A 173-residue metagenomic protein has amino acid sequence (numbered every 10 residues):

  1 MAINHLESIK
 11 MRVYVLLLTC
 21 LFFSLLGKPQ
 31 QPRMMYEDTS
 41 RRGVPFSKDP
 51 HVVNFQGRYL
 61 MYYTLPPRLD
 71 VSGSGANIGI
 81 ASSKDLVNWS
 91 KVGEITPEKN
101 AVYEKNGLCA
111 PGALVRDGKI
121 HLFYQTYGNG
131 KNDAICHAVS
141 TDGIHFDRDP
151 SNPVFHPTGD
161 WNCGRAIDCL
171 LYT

Functional and structural regions predicted by a protein language model:
A2, G27-K28: Intrinsic low-complexity/disordered segments
H5-L6: Short hydrophobic targeting helices and cationic amphipathic motifs that mediate membrane/organellar targeting
M11-L18: Sec-dependent signal peptide recognition, specifically the positively charged N-region followed immediately by
T19-G27: Hydrophobic h-region of N-terminal signal peptides that target proteins for export in Gram-negative bacteria
P29-Y172: Carbohydrate-active catalytic/glycan-binding domains of CAZyme proteins, especially the secreted or lumenal ectodomains
